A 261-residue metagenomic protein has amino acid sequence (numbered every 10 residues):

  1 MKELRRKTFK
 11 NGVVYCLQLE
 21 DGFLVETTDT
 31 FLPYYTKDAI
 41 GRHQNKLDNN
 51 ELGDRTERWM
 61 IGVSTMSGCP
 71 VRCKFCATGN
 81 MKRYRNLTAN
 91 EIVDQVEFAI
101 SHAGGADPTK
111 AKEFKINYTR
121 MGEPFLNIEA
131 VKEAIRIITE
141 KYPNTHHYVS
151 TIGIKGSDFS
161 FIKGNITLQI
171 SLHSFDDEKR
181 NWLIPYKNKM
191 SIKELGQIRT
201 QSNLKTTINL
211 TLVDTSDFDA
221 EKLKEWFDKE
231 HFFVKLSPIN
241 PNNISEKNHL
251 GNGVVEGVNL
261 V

Functional and structural regions predicted by a protein language model:
M1-T65, I92, V96-K110: N-terminal [4Fe-4S]-dependent radical SAM core
R6-F9, S64-T65, T78, S150 (+1 more regions): Short linear Ser/Thr-Pro motifs
E57-I61, V71, F114, T145: Generic beta-strand structural signal
M60, T78-L87, M121-E123, H146: Flexible, glycine/proline-enriched loop segments at strand-loop-helix junctions that form or flank small-ligand binding
S64-K82: Local cysteine-cluster metal-coordination motifs and their immediate loop/turn environment, predominantly Fe-S cluster
K74-A77, R85-T88, E129-V131: A short secondary-structure junction signal
N86-E97, V234: Conserved long hydrophobic alpha-helices within structured protein cores
F98-V261: Conserved AdoMet/S-adenosylmethionine-binding subsite of the radical SAM
